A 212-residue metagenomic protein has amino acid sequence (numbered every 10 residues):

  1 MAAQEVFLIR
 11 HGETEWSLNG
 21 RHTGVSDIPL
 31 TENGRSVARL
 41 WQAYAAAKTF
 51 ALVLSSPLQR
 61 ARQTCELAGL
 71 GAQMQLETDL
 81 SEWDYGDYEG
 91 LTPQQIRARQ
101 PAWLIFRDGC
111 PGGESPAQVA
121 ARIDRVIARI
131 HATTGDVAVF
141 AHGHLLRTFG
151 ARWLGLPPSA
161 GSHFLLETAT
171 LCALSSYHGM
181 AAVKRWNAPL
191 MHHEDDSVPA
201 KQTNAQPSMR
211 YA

Functional and structural regions predicted by a protein language model:
M1-Q4, E77, W83-Q94, A151-A212: Acidic, low-complexity terminal tails and accessory targeting/binding regions of phosphate-metabolizing enzymes
V6, T134-F140: Residue-level preference for the first positions of well-ordered beta-strands
F7-T64, P111-D124: Loop-to-helix element that buttresses phosphate recognition and phosphoryl-transfer chemistry
I9, A141, L166: A conserved hydrophobic position in a structured secondary element of the catalytic/binding core that shapes
G12, S56-L58, D79, I123 (+2 more regions): Short, well-ordered beta-to-alpha junction loops that form the rim of enzyme active sites and present histidine/acidic
R39-R99, L104, Y211-A212: Phosphate-coordination/substrate-recognition cap region in phosphate-metabolizing enzymes
A46-T49, I130-G135: Glycine-rich phosphate-binding loop signature in dinucleotide/nucleotide-binding domains
L67, T148, R152: Active-site signature of alpha/beta-hydrolase-fold catalytic machinery across serine- and Asp/Cys-nucleophile hydrolases
